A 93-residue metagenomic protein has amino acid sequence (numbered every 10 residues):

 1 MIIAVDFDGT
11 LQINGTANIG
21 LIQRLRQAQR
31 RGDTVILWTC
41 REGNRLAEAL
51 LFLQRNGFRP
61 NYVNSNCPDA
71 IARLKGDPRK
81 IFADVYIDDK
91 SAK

Functional and structural regions predicted by a protein language model:
M1-I71: Alpha-helical substrate-recognition element adjacent to the catalytic core
S65-D84: Short acidic, Pro/Gly- and aromatic-enriched capping/linker segments at domain boundaries
F82, I87-K93: Asp-based, Mg2+/Mn2+-dependent phosphohydrolase catalytic module
